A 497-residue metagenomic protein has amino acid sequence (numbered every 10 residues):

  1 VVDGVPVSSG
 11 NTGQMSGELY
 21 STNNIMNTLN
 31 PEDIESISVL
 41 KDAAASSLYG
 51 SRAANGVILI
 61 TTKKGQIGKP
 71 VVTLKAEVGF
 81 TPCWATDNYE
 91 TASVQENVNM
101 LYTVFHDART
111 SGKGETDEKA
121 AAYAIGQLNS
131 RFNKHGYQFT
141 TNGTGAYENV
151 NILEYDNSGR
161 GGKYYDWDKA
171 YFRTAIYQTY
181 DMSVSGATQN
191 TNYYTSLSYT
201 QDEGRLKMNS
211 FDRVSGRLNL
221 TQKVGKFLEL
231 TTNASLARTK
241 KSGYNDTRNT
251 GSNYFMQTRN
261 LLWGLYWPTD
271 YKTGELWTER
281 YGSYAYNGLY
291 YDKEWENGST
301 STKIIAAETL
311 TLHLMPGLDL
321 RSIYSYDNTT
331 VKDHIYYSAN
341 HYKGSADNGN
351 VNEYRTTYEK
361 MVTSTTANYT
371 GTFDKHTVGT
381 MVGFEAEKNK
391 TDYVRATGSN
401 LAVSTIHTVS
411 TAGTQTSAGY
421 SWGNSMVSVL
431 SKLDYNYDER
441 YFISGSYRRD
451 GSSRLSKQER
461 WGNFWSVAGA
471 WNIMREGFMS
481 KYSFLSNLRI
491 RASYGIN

Functional and structural regions predicted by a protein language model:
V1-D3, S47, A53-A76, Y180-M182: N-terminal periplasmic accessory domains that precede and gate Gram-negative outer-membrane beta-barrel machines
V5-K41: Short acidic/polar hinge/loop motifs at secondary-structure boundaries that mediate gating or recognition
I58, M182, G216-L218, A306-E308 (+5 more regions): Membrane-embedded beta-strands of outer-membrane beta-barrel proteins, especially the hydrophobic/small aromatic
T62-K64, G186-T188, Y199, L218 (+10 more regions): Residue-level signature of outer-membrane beta-barrel architecture
I67-K163, T174, G204-F211, S215-I305 (+3 more regions): Surface-exposed loop/interface segments of Gram-negative outer-membrane beta-barrel transport/assembly proteins
Y171-T174, V184-T188: Outer-membrane beta-barrel initiation region
L197-E203, I443-S452, A492: Transmembrane beta-strand segments that form the barrel wall of outer-membrane beta-barrel proteins
K457-G462: Short glycine/threonine-rich loop-to-helix capping motif typified by GTGT followed within a few residues by an Asp-Pro
